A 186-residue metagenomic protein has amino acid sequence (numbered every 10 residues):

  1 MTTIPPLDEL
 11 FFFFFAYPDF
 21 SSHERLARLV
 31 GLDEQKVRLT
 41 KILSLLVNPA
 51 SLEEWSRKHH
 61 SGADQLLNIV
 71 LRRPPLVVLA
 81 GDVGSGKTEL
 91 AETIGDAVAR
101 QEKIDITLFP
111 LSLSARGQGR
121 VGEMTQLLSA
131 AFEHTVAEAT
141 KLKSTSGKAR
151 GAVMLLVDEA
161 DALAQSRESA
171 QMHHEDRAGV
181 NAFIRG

Functional and structural regions predicted by a protein language model:
M1-V30, E34: Interdomain "pre-motor" coupling segment immediately N-terminal to P-loop NTPase/helicase cores
H23-P75: Pre-Walker A (pre-P-loop) alpha-helix and adjacent loop at the N terminus of AAA/AAA+ ATPase modules, a conserved
L39, L128, D158, F183: Conserved RecA-like P-loop NTPase ATPase core
L67-P110, H134: Walker A/P-loop
R72-R73, I104, E138-K141, K148-G151: Short loop/turn elements that form and flank the Walker-type P-loop nucleotide-binding site in RecA-like NTPase cores
F109-K148: Short glycine-rich substrate-engagement loop in P-loop NTPases that contacts/grips substrate
A131-T140, E175-G186: Substrate-engagement module of ASCE P-loop NTPases
S144-M172: Conserved P-loop NTPase "ATPase switch" module shared by AAA+ and STAND
